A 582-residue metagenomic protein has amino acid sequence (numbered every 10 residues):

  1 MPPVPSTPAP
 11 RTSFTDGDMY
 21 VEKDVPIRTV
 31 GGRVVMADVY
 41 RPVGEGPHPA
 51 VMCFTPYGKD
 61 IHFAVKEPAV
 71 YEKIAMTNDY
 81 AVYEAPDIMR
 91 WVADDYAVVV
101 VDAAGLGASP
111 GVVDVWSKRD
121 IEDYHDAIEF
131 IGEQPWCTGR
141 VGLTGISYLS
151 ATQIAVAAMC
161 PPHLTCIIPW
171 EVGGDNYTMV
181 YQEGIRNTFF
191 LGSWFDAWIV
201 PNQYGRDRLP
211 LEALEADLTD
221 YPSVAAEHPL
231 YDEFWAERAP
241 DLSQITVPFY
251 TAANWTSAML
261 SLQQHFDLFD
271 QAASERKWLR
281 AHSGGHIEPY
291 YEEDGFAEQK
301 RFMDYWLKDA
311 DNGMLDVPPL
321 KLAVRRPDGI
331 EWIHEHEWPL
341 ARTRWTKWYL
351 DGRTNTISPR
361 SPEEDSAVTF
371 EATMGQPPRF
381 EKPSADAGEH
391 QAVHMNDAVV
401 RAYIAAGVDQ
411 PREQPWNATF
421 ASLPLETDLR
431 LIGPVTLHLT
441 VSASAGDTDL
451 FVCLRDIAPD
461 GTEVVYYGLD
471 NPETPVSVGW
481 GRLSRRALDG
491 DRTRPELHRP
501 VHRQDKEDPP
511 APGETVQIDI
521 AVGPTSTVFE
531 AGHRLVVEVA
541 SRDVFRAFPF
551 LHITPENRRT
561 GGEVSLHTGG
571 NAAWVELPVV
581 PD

Functional and structural regions predicted by a protein language model:
M1-A9: N-terminal accessory segments
M1-P2, N187-I199, P377-D386: Short N-terminal helix-initiation segments at or just after the protein's N-terminus
P8-L315, P319-L322: Active-site-proximal cap/loop segments of hydrolase catalytic domains
E288-D582: C-terminal, loop-rich substrate-recognition/catalytic regions characterized by aromatic stacking residues
